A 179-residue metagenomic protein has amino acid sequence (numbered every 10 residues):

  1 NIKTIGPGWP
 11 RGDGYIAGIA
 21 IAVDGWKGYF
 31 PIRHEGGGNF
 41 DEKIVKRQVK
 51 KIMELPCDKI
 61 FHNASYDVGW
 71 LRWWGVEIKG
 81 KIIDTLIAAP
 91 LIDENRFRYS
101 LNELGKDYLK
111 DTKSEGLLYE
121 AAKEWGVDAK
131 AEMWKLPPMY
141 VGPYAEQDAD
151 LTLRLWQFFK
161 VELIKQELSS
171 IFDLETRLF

Functional and structural regions predicted by a protein language model:
N1-G14: Entry/capping segment at the start of metal-dependent catalytic domains with acidic active-site entry clusters
P7-W9, K165-F179: Common nucleic-acid-contacting/processivity interface regions adjacent to the catalytic cores of nucleic-acid enzymes
G14-A17, I21-K165, L174-E175: Active-site-proximal helix-loop-helix substrate-binding element of RNase H-like nuclease domains
